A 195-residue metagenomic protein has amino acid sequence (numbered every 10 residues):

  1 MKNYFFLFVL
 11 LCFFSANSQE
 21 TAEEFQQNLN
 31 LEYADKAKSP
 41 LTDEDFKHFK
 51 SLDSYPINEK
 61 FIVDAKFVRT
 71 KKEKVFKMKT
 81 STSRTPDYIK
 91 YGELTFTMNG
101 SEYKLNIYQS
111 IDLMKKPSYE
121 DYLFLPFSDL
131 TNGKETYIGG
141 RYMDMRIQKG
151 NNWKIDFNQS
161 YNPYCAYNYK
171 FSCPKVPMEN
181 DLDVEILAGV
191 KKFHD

Functional and structural regions predicted by a protein language model:
M1-T21: Bacterial Sec-dependent N-terminal signal peptides
Q19-K74: Start-of-domain marker
A22, Q26, Y161-D195: Extended, aromatic/histidine-rich regions of cofactor-dependent oxidoreductases associated with respiratory
F61, E73-T80, Q148, E179: Terminal leader/tail segments of proteins
F67, I107-I111, D129-T131, F157-Y161 (+1 more regions): A mature extracytoplasmic/lumenal domain signature
K77-I138: Mid-length scaffold segments of soluble, non-membrane domains
L123-Y161: Acidic, glycine-rich flexible loop segments
